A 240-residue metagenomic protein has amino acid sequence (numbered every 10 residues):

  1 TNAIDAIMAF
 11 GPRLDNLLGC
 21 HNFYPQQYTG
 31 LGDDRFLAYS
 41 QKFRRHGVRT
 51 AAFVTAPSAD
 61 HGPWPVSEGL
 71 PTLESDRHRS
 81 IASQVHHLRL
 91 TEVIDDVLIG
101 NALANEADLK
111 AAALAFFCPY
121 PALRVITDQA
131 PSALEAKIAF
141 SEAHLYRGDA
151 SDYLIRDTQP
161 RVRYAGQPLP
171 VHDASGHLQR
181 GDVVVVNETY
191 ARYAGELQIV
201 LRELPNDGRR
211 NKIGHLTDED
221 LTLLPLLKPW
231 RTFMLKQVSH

Functional and structural regions predicted by a protein language model:
N2-Q129: Catalytic alpha/beta core domains of metabolic enzymes, predominantly
D128-H240: C-terminal functional modules
